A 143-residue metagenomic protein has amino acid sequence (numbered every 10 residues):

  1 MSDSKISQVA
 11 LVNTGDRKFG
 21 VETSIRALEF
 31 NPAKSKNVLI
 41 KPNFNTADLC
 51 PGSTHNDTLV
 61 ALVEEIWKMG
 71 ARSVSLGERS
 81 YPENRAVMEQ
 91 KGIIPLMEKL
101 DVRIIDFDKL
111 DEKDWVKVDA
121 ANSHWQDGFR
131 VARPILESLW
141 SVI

Functional and structural regions predicted by a protein language model:
M1-V142: N-terminal and secondary-structure boundary signal
